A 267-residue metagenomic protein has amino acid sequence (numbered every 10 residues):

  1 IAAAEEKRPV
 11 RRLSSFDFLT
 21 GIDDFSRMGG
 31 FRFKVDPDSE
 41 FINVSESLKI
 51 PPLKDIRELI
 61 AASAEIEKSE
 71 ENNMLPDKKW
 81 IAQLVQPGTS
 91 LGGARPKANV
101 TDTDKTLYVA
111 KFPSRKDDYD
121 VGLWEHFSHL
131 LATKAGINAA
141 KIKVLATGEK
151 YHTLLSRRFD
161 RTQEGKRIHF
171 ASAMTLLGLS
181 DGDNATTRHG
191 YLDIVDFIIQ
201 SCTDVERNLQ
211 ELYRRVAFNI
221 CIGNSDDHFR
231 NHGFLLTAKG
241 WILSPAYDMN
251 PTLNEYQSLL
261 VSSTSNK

Functional and structural regions predicted by a protein language model:
I1-K267: Phosphate/dinucleotide-binding and metal-coordinating scaffold of catalytic cores in nucleotide-dependent enzymes
